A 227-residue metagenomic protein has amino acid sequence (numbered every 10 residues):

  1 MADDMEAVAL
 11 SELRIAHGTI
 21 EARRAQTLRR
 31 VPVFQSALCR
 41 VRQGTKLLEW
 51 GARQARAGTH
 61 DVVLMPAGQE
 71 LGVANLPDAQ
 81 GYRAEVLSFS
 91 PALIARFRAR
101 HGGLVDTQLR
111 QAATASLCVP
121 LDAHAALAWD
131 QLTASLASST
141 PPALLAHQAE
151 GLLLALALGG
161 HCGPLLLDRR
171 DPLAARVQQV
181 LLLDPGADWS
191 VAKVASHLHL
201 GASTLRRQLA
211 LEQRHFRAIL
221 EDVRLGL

Functional and structural regions predicted by a protein language model:
M1-M5: Cyclic nucleotide-binding regulatory module and flanking cytosolic helices
S11-R110: N-terminal regulatory/effector-sensing and dimerization cores that precede helix-turn-helix DNA-binding domains
R30, R169-R170, L183, L220-E221: Residue-level marker of regulatory loop/turn positions in helix-turn-helix DNA-binding domains and in histidine
H101-A155, G159: Amphipathic alpha-helical segments enriched in hydrophobic/aromatic residues interleaved with Lys/Arg
H124, Q148, R169-V177, R224-L227: N-terminal positioning helix adjacent to the helix-turn-helix/winged-helix DNA-binding module
Q131-P141, L154-G163, V177-W189, L209 (+1 more regions): Basic, amphipathic alpha-helical hairpins
L145-R170, H197, G201-S203, R207: Linker/hinge segments immediately adjacent to helix-turn-helix/homeobox DNA-binding domains
D188-G226: Basic/polar phosphate-binding segments, predominantly the helix-turn-helix DNA-binding elements of transcriptional
